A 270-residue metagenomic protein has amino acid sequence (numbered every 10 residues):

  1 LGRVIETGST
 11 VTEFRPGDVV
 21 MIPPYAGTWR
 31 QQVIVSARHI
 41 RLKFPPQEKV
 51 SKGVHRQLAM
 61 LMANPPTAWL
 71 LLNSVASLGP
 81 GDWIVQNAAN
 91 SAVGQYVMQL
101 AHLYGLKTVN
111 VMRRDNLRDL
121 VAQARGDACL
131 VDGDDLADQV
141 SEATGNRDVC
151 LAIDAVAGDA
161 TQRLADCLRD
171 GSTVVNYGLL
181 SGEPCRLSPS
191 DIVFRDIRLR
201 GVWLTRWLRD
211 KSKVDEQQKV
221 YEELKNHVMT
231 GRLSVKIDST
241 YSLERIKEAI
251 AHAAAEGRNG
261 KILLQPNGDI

Functional and structural regions predicted by a protein language model:
L1-G27: Glycine-rich beta-strand-centered segment in the early N-terminal region that forms part of a ligand/cofactor-binding
T7-S9, Y25, A89, L179 (+1 more regions): Short, surface-exposed secondary-structure boundary micro-motifs
V19-A88: NAD(P)H dinucleotide-binding glycine-rich loop of Rossmann-like/cofactor-binding domains, especially the beta1-alpha1
A59-D134: Mid-domain Rossmann-like dinucleotide-binding core that forms the NAD(H)/NADP(H) cofactor-binding site
L106, M112, D159-R232, P266-I270: Glycine-rich phosphate-binding loop and adjacent beta-alpha segment of Rossmann(oid) nucleotide-cofactor-binding
L136-N146: Short amphipathic alpha-helix with an adjacent loop that forms part of the alpha/beta core around
T230-S239, K247-I270: C-terminal capping/lid region of NAD(P)-dependent oxidoreductase domains
